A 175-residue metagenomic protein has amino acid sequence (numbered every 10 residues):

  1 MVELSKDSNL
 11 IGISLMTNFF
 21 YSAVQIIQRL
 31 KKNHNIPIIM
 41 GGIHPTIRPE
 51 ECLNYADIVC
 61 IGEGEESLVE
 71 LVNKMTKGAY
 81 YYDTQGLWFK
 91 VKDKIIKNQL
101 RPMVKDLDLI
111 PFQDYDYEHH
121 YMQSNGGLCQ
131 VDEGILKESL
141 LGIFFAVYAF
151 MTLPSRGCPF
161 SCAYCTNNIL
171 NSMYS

Functional and structural regions predicted by a protein language model:
M1-D106: Glycine-rich beta-alpha loop elements in corrinoid/cobalamin-binding modules across cobalamin-dependent enzymes
D108, Q113-S175: Radical SAM [4Fe-4S] cluster-binding motif and immediate context
